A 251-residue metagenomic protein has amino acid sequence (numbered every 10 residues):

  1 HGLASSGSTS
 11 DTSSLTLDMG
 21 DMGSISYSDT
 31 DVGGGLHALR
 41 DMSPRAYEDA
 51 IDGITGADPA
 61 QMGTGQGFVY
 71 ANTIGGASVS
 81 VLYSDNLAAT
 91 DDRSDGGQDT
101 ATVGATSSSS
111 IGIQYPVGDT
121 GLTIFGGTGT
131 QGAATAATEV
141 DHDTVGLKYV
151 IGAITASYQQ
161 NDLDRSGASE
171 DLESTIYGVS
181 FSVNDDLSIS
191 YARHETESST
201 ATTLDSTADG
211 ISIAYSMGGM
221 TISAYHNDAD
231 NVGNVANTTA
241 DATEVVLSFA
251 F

Functional and structural regions predicted by a protein language model:
H1-F251: Outer-membrane beta-barrel proteins
